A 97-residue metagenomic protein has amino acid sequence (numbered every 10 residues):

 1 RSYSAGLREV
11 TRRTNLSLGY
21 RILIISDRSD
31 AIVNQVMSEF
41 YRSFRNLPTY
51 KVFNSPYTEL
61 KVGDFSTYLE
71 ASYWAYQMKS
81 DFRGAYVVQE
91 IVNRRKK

Functional and structural regions predicted by a protein language model:
R1-K97: Acidic/polar low-complexity segments and flexible, solvent-exposed patches
